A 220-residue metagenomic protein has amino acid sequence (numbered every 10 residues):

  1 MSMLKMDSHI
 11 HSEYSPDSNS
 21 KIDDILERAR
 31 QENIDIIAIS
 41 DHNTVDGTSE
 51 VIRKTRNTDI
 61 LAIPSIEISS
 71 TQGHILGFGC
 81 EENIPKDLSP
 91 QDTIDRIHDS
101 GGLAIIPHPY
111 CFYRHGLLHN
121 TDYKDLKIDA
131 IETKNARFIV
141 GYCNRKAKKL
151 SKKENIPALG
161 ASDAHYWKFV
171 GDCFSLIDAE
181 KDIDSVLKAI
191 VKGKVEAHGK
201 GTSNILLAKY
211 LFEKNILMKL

Functional and structural regions predicted by a protein language model:
M1-E27, E32-I34, V45-I52, N57-P64 (+3 more regions): Charged catalytic cores and adjacent phosphate/nucleic-acid-binding surfaces used for phosphate/nucleic-acid chemistry
M3, I97-I105: Short beta-strand/loop segments at the ligand-binding rim of alpha/beta enzyme cores
A38-D41, I105-I106, E132: Conserved beta-strand positions in the central sheet of alpha/beta enzyme cores
I105-Y113: Aromatic-lined carbohydrate-recognition surfaces of secreted/lumenal glycan-active proteins
